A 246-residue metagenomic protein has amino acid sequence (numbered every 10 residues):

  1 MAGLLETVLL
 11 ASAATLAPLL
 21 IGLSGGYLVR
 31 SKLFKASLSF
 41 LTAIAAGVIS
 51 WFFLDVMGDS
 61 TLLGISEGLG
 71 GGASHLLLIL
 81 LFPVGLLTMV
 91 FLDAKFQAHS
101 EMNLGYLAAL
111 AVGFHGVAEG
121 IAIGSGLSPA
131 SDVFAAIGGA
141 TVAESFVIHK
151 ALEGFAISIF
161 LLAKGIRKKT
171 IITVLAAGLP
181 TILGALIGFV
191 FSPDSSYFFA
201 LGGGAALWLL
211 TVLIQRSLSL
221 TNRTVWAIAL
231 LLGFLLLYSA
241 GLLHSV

Functional and structural regions predicted by a protein language model:
M1-V246: Intrinsically disordered, metal-sensing/regulatory segments
